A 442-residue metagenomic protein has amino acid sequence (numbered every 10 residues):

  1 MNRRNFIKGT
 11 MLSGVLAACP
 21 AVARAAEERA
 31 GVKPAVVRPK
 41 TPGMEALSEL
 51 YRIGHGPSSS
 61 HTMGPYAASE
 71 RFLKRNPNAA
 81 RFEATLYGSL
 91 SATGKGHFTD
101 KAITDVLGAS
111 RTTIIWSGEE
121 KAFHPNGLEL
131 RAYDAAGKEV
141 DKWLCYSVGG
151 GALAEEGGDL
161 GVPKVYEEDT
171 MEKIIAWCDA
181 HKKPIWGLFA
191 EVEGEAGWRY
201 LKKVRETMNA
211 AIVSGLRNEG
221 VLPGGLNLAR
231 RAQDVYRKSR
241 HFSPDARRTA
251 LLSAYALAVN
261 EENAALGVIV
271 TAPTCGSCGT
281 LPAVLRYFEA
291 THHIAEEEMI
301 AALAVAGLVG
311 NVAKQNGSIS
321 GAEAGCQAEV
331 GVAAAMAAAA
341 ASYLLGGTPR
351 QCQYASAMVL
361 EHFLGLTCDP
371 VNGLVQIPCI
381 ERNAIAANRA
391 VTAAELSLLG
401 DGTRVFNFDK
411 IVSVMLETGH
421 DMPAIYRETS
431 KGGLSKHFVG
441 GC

Functional and structural regions predicted by a protein language model:
N5-A25: N-terminal export signals
A21-M44: C-terminal segment of N-terminal export signals and the immediately downstream linker at the start of the mature
I53-A68, L266-V284, A328-A333: Conserved phosphate/anionic-ligand binding catalytic regions in large, soluble enzymes, centered on
S60-R75, P282-H293, A338-G346: Alpha-helical support elements that line or immediately flank enzyme active sites and cofactor-binding pockets
E83-I114, A304-S342, R350, A355 (+1 more regions): A structural-propensity feature for long, helix-poor, extended segments
T113-H241: C-terminal regulatory domains involved in ligand/effector binding and gene-expression control
A210-H293, E298-N311, S318-G321, K436-C442: Accessory "access/gating" subregions that flank catalytic or transport cores
A341-C442: Functionally critical mobile loop/hinge segments
